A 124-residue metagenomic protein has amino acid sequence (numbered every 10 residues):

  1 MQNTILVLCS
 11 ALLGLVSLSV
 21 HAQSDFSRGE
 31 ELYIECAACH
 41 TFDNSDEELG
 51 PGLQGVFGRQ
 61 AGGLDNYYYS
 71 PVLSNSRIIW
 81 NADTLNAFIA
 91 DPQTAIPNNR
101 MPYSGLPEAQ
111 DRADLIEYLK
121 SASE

Functional and structural regions predicted by a protein language model:
M1-T4: Positively charged n-region of N-terminal signal peptides that target proteins for export
V7-V16: Bacterial N-terminal signal peptides
L15-Y33: Electrostatic cytochrome c docking/interface patches
G29, Y33-F42, L115: The canonical Cys-X-X-Cys-His
H40-D46, G58, A90: Detector for the c-type heme attachment site
E48-Q54: Short cysteine/histidine-rich zinc-coordinating motifs and their immediately flanking basic loops
D65-N86: Short Fe-S-cluster ligation motifs
N81-E124: C-terminal capping alpha-helices of c-type cytochrome domains
